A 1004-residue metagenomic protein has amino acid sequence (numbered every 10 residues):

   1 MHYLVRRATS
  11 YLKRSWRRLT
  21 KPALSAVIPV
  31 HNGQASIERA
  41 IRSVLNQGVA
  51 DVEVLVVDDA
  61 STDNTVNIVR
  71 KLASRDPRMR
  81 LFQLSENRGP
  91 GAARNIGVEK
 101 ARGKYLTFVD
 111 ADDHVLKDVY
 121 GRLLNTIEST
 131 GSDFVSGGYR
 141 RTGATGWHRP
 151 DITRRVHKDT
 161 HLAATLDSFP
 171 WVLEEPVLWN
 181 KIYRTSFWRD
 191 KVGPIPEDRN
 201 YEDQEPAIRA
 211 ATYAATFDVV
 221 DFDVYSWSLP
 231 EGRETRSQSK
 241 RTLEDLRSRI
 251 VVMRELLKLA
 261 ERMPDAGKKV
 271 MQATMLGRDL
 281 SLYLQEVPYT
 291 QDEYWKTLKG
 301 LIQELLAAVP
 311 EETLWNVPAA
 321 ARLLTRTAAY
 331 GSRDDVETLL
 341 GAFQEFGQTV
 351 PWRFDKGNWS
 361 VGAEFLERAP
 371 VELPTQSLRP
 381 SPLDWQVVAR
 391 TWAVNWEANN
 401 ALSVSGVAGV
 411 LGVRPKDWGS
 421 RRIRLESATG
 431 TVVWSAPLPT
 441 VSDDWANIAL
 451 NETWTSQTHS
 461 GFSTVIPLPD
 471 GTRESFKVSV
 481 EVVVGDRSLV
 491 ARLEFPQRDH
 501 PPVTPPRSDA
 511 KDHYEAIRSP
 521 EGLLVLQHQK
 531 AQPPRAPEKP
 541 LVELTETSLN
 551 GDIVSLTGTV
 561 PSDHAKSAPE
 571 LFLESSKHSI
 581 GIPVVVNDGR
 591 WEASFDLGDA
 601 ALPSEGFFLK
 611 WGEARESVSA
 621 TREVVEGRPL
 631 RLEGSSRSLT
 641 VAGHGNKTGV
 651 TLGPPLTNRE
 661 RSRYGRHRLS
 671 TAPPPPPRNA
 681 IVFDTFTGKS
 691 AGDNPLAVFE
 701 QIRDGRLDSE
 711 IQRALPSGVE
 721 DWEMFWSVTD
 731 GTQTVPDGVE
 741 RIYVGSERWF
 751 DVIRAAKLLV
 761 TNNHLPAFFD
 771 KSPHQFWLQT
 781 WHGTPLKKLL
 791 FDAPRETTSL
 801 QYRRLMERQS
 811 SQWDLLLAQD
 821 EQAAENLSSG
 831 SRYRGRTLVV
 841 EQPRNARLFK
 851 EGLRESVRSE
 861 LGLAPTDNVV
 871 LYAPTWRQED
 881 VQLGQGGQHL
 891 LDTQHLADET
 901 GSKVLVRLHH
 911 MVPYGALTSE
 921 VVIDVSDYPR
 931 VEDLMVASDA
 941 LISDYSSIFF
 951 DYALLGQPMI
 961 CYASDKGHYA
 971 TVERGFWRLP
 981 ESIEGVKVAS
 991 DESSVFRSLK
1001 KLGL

Functional and structural regions predicted by a protein language model:
H2-V251, E255, A401, R424 (+2 more regions): Nucleotide-sugar donor-binding/catalytic module of glycosyltransferases that assemble extracellular/cell-envelope
A144, S690-S709, S829-G830, V840-L917 (+1 more regions): Conserved catalytic-core segment of nucleotide-activated headgroup transferases in glycan assembly
Y289-A680: Basic, ligand-binding patches in group-transfer machinery, especially extracytoplasmic/periplasmic segments
R661-H667, T784-Q882, H910: A nucleotide-sugar donor-handling region in carbohydrate enzymes
D684, L696-G705, G731, P736-R804: Extended catalytic core of nucleotide-activated donor transferases of GT-like folds
I742-K757, H910-F950, L954, I983: Donor nucleotide-activated moiety binding/catalytic core segment of transferases that use nucleotide-activated donors
L759-K788, Y928-E973: A donor-sugar binding/catalytic signature common to diverse glycosyltransferases and related nucleotide-sugar
V839, L917, S947-G1003: Catalytic binding pocket for nucleotide-activated donors in carbohydrate/polymer assembly enzymes
